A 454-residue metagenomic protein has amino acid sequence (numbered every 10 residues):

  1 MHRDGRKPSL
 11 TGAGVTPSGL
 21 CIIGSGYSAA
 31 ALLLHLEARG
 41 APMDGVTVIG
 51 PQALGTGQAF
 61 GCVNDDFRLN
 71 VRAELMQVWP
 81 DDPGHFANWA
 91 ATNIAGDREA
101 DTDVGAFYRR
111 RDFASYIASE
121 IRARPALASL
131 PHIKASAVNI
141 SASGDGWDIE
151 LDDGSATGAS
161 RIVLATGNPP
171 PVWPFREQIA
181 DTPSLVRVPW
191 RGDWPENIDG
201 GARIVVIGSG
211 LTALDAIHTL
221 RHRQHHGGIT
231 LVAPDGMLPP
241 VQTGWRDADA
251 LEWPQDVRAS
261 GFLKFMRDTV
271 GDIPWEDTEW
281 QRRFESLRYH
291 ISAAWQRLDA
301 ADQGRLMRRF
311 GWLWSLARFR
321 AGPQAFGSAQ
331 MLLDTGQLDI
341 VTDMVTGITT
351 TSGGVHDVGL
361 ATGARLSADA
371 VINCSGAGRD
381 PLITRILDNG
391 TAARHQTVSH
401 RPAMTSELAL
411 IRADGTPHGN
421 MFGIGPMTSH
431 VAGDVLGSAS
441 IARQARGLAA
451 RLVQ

Functional and structural regions predicted by a protein language model:
H2, R6-A53, G57-C62, E99-V257 (+1 more regions): Flavin (primarily FAD) cofactor-binding/catalytic cores of flavoenzymes
G50-G96: Redox-cofactor-proximal catalytic regions of oxidoreductases
